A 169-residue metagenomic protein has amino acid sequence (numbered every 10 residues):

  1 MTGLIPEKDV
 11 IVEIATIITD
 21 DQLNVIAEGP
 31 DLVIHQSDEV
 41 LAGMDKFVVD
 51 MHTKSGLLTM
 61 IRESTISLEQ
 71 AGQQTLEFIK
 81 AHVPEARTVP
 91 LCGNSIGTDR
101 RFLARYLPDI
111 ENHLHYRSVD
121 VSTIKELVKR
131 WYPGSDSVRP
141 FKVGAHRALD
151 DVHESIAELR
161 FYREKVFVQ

Functional and structural regions predicted by a protein language model:
M1-L91, P140-K142: Conserved non-catalytic scaffold segment of RNase H-like nuclease domains
E13, D20, D99, D120 (+1 more regions): Acidic active-site catalytic centers that drive phospho-/nucleotidyl reactions and related ester hydrolyses
D21, Q74-E77, A81, R101 (+4 more regions): Residue-level signal for well-ordered alpha-helical scaffold segments within enzymatic catalytic domains
Q36-D38, I96-G97, T123-K125: Short glycine-enriched loops at secondary-structure junctions
Q73, R100, N112, S122 (+1 more regions): Non-catalytic, well-ordered alpha-helical scaffold segments
A86-L91, I96, R101-Y106, G134-Q169: Acidic, Mg2+-coordinating catalytic module of metal-dependent nucleases/exonucleases that use a two-metal-ion mechanism
L103-V119: Short, low-complexity, polybasic intrinsically disordered segments
H115-P133: Short, flexible loop segments at boundaries between secondary-structure elements
